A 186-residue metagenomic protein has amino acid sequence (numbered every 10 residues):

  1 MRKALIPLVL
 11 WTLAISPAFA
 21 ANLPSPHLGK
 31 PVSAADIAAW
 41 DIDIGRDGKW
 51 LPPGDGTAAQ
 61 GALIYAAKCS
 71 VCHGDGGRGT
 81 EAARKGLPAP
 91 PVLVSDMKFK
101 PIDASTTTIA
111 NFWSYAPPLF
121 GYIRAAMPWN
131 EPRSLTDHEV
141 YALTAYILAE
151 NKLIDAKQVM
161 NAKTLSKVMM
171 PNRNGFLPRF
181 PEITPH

Functional and structural regions predicted by a protein language model:
M1-A4: Positively charged n-region of N-terminal signal peptides that target proteins for export
S16-A20: Sec/Tat signal peptide C-region and signal peptidase I cleavage site
H27-I64, T80-E81, P128-P132: Electrostatic cytochrome c docking/interface patches
A59-A66, S70, G86-L87, W113-A116 (+2 more regions): Sequence context surrounding c-type heme c attachment/ligation sites in exported
G61, Y65-G77, L93, L143-I147: The canonical Cys-X-X-Cys-His
G77-L119, P128, A162: Gly/Gly-Pro-rich "capping" loops immediately C-terminal to redox-active cysteine motifs in periplasmic/lumenal
W113-R124, D137, Y141-A145: An amphipathic alpha-helix signature
N130-H186: Flexible coil segments in periplasmic/lumen-exposed cytochrome c-class electron-transfer proteins
